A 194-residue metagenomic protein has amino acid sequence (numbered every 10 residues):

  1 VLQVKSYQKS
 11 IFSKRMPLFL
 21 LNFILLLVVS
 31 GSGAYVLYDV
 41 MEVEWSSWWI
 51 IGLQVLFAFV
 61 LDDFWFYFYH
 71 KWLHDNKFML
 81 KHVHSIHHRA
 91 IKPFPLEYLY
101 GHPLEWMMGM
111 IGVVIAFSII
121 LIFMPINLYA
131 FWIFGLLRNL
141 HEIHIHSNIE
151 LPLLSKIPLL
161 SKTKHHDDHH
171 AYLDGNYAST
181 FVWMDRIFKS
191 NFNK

Functional and structural regions predicted by a protein language model:
V1-F123, A178-K194: Non-catalytic, topology-defining segments of multipass membrane proteins
F57-D75, F131-E150: Transmembrane alpha-helical segments that form the membrane-embedded catalytic/substrate-channel core of multi-pass
F94, L151-L153: A generic structural signal for short coil/turn motifs at secondary-structure boundaries
M110, F131-E142, P158-T163, S179: Short amphipathic alpha-helical segments
L121-F131: Transmembrane helix-loop-helix
K156-K194: C-terminal membrane module of polytopic membrane proteins
